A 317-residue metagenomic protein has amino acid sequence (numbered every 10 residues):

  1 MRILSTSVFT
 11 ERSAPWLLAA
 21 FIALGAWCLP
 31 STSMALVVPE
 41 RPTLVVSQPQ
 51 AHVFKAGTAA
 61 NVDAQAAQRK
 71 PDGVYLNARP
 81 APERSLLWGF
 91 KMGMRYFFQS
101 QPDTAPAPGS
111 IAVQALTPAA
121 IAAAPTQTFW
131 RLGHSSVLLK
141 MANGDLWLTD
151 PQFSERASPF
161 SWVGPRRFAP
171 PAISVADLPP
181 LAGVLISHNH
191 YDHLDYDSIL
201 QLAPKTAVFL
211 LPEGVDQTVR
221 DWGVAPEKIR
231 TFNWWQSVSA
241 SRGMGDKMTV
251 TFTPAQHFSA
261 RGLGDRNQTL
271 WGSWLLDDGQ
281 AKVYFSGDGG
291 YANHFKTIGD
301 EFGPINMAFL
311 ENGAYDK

Functional and structural regions predicted by a protein language model:
M1-F9: N-terminal secretory signal peptides that target proteins for export/translocation
T10-D177, D277-G287, N306-G313: Metallo-beta-lactamase
P102-T126, L211-A281: Metallo-beta-lactamase
S136-A142, A240, N293-G303: Short amphipathic alpha-helices and their capping/turn segments at secondary-structure boundaries
A172-A203, E213: Di-metal (Zn2+ and/or Mg2+/Mn2+) metal-binding site signature of metallo-dependent hydrolases with the MBL/beta-CASP
A182, A207, N306: Conserved acidic residues
H193, Q217-D221, H294: Phosphate- and divalent-cation-binding pockets in alpha/beta enzyme and binding domains that engage nucleotide-derived
D197, H257-K317: Active-site-proximal loop/helix segments of hydrolase catalytic cores
